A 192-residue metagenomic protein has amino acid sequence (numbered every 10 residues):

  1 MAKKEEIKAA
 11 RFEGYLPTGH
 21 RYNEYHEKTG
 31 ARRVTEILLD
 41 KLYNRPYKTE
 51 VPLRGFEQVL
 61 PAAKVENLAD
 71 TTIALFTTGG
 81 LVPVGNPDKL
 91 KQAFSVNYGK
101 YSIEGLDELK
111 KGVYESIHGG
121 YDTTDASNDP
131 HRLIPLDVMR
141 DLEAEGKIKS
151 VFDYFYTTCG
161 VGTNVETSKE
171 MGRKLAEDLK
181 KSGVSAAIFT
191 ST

Functional and structural regions predicted by a protein language model:
M1-T192: An N-terminal assembly and electron-transfer interface module characteristic of large anaerobic redox and radical
